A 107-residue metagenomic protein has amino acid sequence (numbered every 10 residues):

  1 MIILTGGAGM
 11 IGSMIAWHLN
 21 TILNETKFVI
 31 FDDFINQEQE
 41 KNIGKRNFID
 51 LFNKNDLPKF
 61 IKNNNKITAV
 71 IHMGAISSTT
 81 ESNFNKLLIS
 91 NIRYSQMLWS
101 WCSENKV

Functional and structural regions predicted by a protein language model:
M1-A69: N-terminal Rossmann/SDR dinucleotide-binding element
Q39-E40, T79-S82, L98: Active-site-proximal flexible loops/turns
K54, K59-S90: NAD(P)H-binding glycine-rich loop region in Rossmannoid oxidoreductase-like domains and their noncatalytic homologs
I92-Q96: Conserved active-site region of classical short-chain dehydrogenase/reductase
M97-V107: Conserved Rossmann-fold NAD(P)-dependent oxidoreductase catalytic core, especially the SDR/UDP-sugar
